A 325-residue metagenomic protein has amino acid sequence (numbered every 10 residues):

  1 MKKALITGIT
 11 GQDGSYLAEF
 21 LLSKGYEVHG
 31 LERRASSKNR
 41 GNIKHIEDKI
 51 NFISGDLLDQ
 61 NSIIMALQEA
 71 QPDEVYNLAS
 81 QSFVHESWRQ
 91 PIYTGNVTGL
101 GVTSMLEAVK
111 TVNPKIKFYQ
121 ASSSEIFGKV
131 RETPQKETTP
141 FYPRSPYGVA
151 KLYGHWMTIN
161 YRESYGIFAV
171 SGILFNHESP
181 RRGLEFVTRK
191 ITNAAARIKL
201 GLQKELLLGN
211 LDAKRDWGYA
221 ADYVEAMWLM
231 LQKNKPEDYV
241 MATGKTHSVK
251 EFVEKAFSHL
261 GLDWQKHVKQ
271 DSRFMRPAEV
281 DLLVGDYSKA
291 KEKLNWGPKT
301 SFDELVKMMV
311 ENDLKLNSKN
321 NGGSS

Functional and structural regions predicted by a protein language model:
M1-H177, A221, L231, T300 (+2 more regions): N-terminal Rossmann-like NAD(P)+-binding domain of SDR-like oxidoreductases, especially those catalyzing
L17, S23, G30-L31, G55-L58 (+2 more regions): C-terminal substrate-binding subdomain of Rossmann-fold SDR/epimerase-dehydratase oxidoreductases
